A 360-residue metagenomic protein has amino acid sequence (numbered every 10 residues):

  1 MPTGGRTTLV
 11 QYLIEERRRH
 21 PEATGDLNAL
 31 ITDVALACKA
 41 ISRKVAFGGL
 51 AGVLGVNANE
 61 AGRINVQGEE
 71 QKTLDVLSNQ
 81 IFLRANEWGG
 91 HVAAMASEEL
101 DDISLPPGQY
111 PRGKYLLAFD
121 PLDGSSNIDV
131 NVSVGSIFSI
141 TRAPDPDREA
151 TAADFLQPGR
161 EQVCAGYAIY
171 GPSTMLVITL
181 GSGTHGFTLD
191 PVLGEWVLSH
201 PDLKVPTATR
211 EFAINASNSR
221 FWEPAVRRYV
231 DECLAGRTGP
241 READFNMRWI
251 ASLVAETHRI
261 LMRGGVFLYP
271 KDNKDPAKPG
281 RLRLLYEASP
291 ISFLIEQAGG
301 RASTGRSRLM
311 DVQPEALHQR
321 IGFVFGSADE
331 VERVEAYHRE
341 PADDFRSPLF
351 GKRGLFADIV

Functional and structural regions predicted by a protein language model:
M1-G52, R63-I64, E70-V360: IMPase-like, lithium-sensitive Mg2+-dependent phosphomonoesterase catalytic core
V56: Active-site acidic/histidine clusters and adjacent loop/turn architecture that either coordinate catalytic ions
N59-E60: N-terminal alpha-helical transmembrane segments of multi-pass membrane transport and channel/translocase proteins
